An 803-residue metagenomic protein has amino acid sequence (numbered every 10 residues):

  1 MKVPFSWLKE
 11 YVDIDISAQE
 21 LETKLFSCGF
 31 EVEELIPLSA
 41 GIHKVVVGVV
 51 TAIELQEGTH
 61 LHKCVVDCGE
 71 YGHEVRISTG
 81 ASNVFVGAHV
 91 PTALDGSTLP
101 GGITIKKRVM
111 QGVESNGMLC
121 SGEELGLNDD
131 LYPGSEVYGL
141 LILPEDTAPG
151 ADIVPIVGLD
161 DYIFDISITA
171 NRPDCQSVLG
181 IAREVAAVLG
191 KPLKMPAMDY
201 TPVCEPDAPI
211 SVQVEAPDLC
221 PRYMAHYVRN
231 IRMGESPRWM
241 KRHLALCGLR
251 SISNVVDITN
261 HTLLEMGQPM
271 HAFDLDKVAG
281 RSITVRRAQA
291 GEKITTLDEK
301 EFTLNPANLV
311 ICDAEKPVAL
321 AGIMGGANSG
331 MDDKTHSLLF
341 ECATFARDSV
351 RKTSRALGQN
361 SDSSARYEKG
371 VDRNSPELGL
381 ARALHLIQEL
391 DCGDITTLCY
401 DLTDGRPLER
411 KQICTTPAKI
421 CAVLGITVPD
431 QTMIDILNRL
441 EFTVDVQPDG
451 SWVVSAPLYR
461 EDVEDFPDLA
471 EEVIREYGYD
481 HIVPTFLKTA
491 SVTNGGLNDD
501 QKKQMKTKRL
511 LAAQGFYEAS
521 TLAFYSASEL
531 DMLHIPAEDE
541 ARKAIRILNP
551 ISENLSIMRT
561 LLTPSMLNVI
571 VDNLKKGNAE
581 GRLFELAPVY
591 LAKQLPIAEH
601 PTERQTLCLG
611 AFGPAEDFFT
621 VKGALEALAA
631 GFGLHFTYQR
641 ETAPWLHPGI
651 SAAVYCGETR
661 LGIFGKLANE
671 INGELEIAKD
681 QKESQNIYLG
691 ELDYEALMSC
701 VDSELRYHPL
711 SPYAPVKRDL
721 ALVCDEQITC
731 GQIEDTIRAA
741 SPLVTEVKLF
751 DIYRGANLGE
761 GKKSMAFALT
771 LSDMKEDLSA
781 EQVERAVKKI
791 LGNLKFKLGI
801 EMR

Functional and structural regions predicted by a protein language model:
M1-P202, P206, L339, G358 (+5 more regions): Phosphate-backbone binding interfaces of nucleic-acid-interacting proteins
K2, E20-T23, R439-F442, D462 (+4 more regions): A carboxyl-terminal module marker
F5, T23, L55, L189 (+2 more regions): Glycine/proline-enriched, intrinsically flexible loops and inter-domain linkers
E33, V47-S78, L246, T259-N328: Conserved mixed alpha/beta core segments that line enzyme active sites in large multi-domain catalysts
A88, T284-M324, N328-M331, K488-E603 (+4 more regions): Class II aminoacyl-tRNA synthetase-like tRNA-binding/catalytic domains
E114-D130, S135-L140, V154, Y162 (+4 more regions): Mobile "lid/hinge" segments at catalytic clefts and subdomain interfaces of large enzymes
G180, I413-A579, R718, T770-K775 (+1 more regions): Extended, well-folded interaction surfaces typified by the phenylalanyl-tRNA synthetase beta subunit core
V185, L189-V214, D391-I420: Terminal amphipathic helices with adjacent charged low-complexity linkers/tails
